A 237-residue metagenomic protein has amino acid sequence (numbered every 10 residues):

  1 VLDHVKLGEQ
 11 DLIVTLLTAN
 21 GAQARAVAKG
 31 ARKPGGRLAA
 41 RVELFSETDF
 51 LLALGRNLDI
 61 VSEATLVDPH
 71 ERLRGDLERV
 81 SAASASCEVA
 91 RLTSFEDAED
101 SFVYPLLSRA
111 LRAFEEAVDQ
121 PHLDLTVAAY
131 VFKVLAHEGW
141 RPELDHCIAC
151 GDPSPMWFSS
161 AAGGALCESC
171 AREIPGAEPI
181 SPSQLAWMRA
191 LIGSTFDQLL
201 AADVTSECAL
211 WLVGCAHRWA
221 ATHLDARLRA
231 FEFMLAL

Functional and structural regions predicted by a protein language model:
V1-L237: Non-catalytic alpha-helical scaffolds and adjoining flexible linkers that form interface surfaces for assembly
